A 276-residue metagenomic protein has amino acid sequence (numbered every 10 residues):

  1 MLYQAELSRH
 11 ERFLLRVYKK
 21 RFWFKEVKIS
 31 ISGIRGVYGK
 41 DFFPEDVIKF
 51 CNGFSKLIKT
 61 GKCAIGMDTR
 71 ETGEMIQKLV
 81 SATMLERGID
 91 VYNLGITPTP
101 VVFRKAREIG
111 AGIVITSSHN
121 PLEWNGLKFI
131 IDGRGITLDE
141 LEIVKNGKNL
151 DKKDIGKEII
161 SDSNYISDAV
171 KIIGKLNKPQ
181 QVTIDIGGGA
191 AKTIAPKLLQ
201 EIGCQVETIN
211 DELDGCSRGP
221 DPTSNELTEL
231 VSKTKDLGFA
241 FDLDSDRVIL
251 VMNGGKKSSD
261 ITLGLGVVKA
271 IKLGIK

Functional and structural regions predicted by a protein language model:
F22-G88, I109, G156-V182: An N-terminal, well-structured beta->alpha segment
C63-W124, K197-V251: N-terminal small/polar loop signature for handling phosphorylated ligands or for N-terminal nucleophile
L85, E142-S167, M252-K276: Proline/glycine-rich low-complexity loops and linkers
E123-K233: Gly/Ser/Thr-enriched, mixed-charge loops and adjacent short helices that form phosphate/oxyanion-binding elements
F129-D132, I249-N253: Short beta-strand-to-turn element immediately C-terminal to the catalytic PLP-Schiff-base lysine in fold type I
